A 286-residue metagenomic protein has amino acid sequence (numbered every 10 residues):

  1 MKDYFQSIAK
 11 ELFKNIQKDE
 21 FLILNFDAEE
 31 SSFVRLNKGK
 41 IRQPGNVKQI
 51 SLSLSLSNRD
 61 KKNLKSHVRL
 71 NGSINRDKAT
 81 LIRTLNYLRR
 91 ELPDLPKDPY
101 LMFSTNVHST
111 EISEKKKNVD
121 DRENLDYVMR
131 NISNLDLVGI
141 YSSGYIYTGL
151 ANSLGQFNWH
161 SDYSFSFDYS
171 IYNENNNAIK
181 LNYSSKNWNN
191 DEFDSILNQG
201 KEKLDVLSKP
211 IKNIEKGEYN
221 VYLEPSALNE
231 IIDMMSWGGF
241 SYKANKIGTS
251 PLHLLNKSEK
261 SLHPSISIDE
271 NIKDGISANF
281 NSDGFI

Functional and structural regions predicted by a protein language model:
M1-A278: Active-site bordering "gate/hinge" segments that shape substrate access to catalytic or cofactor-binding pockets
S282-I286: Short, intrinsically disordered, charge-balanced linker/junction segments flanking boundaries in proteins
